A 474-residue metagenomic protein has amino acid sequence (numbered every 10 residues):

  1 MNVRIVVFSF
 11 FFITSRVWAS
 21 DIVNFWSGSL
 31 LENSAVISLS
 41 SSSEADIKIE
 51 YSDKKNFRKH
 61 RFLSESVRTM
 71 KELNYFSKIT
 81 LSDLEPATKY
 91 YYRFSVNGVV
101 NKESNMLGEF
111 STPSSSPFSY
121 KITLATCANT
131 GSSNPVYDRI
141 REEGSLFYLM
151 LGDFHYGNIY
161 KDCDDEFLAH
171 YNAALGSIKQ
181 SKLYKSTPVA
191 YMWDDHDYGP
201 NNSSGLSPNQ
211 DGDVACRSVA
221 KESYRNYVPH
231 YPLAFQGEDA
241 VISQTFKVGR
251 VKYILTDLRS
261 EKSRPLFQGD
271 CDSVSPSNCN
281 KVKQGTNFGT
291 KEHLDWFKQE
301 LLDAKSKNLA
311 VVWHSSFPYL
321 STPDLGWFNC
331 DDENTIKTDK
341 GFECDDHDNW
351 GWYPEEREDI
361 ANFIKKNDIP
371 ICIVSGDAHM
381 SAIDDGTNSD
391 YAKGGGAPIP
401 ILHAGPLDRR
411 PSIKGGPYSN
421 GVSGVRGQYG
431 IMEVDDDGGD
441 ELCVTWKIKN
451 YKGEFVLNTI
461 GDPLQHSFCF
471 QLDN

Functional and structural regions predicted by a protein language model:
M1-N2: N-terminal secretory signal peptides that target proteins for export/translocation
I5-T14: Sec-dependent N-terminal signal peptides
S15-A19: Sec/Tat signal peptide C-region and signal peptidase I cleavage site
S20-N474: Metal-dependent phosphoester/phosphodiester hydrolase catalytic core
